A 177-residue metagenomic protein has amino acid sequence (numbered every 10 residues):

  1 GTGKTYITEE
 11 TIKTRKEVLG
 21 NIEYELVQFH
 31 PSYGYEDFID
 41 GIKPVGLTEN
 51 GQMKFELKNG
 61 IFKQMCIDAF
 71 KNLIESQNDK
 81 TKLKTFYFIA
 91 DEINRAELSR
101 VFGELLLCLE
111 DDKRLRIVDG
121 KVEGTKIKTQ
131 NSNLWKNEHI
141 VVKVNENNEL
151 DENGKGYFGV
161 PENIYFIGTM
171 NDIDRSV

Functional and structural regions predicted by a protein language model:
G1-V177: AAA+ P-loop NTPase catalytic core and its hallmark functional loops
